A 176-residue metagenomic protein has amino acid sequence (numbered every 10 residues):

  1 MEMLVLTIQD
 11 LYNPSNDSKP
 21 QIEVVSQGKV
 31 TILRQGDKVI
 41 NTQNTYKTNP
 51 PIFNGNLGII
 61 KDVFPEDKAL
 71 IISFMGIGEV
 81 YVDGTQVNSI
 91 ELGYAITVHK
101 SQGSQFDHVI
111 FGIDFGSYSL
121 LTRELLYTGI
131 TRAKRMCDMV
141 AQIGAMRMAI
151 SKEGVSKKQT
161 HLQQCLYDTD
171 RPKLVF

Functional and structural regions predicted by a protein language model:
M1-N54: Conserved helicase/translocase motor-coupling segment
N41-T42, K47-N49, N54-F176: C-terminal accessory regions
